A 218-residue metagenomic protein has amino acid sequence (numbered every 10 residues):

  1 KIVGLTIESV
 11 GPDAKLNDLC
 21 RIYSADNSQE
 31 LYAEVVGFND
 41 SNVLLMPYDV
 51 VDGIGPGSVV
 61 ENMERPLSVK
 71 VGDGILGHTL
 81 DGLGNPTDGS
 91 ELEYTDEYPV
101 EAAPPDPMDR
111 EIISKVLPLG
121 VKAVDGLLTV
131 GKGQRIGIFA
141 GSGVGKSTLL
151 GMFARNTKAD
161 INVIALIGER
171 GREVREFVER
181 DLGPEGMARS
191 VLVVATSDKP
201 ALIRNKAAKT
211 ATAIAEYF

Functional and structural regions predicted by a protein language model:
K1-H78, G82-T87: N-terminal accessory targeting/assembly segments
I2-V3, V10, Y48, F139-G141 (+2 more regions): Generic beta-strand/beta-sheet core signal
I7, N39-V43, R65, T129 (+3 more regions): Metallocofactor- and cofactor-centric catalytic cores in central/energy metabolism, strongly enriched
V51-D52, P66-L67, G84-P86, Q134 (+4 more regions): Conserved nucleotide-binding/hydrolysis micro-motifs of P-loop NTPases
S58-V60, G74, T87-G141, S147-M152 (+2 more regions): P-loop NTPase nucleotide-binding/switch module
V144-R189, T210-A213: Conserved P-loop
I214-F218: Substrate-engagement module of ASCE P-loop NTPases
